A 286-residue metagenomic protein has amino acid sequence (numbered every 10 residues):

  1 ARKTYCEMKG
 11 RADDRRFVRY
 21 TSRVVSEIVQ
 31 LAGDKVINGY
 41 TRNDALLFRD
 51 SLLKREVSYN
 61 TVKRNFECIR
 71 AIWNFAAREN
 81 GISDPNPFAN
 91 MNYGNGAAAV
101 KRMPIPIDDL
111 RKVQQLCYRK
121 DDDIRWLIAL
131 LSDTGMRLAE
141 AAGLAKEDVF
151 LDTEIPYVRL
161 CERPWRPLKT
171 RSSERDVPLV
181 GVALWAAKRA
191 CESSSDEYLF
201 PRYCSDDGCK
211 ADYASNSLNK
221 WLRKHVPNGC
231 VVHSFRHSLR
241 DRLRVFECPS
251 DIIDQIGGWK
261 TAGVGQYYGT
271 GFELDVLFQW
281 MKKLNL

Functional and structural regions predicted by a protein language model:
A1-V24, E79-N80: Short, aromatic/basic-rich helix-turn unit that serves as a nucleic-acid recognition element
V24-E27, K35-Y40, K54-A89, R137-A139: N-terminal DNA-binding recognition helix of tyrosine site-specific recombinases/integrases
Y59, K63, S83, P87-L144 (+2 more regions): Basic, Lys/Arg- and aromatic-enriched nucleic-acid-binding interface segment
N74-P85, L131-I155, S250-Q255: Short, charged phosphate-coordinating catalytic segments
G143-A186: Conserved tyrosine-mediated DNA breakage-rejoining catalytic core shared by Y-recombinases
V149-I155, N228-G229, C248-G269: Short, polar N-cap/turn motifs at the start of nucleic acid-interacting alpha helices
V180-N228: Active-site/catalytic core of tyrosine-dependent DNA strand-transfer enzymes
S205-D206, G257-L286: Catalytic-site neighborhood detector that most strongly recognizes the C-terminal catalytic loop/helix of tyrosine
